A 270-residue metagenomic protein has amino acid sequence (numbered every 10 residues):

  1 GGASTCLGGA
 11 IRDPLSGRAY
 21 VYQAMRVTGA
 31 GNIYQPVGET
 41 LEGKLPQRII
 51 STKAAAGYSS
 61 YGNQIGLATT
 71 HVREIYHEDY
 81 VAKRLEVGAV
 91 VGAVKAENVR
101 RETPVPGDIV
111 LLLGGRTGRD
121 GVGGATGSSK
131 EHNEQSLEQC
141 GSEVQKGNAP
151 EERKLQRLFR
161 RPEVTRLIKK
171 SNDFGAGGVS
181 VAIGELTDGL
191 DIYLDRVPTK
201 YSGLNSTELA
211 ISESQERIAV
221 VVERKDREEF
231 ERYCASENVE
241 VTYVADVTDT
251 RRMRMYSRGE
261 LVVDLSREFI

Functional and structural regions predicted by a protein language model:
G1-I270: Glycine/proline-enriched, intrinsically flexible loops and inter-domain linkers
